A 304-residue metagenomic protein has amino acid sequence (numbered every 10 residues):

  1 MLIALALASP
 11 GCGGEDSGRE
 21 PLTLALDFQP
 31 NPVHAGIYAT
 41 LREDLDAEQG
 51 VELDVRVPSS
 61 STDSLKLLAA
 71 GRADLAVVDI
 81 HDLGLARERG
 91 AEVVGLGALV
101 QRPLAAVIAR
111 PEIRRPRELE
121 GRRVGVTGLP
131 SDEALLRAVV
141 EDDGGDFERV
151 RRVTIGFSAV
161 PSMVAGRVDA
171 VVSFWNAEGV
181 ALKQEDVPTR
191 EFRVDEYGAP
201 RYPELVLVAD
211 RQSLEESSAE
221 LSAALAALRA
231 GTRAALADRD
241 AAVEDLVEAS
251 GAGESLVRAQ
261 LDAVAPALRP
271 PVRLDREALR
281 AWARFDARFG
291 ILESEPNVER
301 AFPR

Functional and structural regions predicted by a protein language model:
M1-S9: Bacterial N-terminal signal peptides
G11-E15: Bacterial signal peptide processing site
G18-G156, V160-A165, D169-N176, E191-R193 (+1 more regions): Short, glycine-/small- and polar/acidic-enriched structural segments that line small-molecule recognition paths
D27, L99-A109, D186-L214, L225 (+2 more regions): Periplasmic-binding protein-like
H81-D82, S158-E248: Pocket-lining segment of extracytoplasmic ligand-binding domains
F147-R151, F192, S250-D262, E293-V298: Short, surface-exposed acidic
E215-I291: Secondary-structure end/capping motifs
R284-R304: Conserved C-terminal helix/tail region of periplasmic/extracytoplasmic solute-binding proteins
